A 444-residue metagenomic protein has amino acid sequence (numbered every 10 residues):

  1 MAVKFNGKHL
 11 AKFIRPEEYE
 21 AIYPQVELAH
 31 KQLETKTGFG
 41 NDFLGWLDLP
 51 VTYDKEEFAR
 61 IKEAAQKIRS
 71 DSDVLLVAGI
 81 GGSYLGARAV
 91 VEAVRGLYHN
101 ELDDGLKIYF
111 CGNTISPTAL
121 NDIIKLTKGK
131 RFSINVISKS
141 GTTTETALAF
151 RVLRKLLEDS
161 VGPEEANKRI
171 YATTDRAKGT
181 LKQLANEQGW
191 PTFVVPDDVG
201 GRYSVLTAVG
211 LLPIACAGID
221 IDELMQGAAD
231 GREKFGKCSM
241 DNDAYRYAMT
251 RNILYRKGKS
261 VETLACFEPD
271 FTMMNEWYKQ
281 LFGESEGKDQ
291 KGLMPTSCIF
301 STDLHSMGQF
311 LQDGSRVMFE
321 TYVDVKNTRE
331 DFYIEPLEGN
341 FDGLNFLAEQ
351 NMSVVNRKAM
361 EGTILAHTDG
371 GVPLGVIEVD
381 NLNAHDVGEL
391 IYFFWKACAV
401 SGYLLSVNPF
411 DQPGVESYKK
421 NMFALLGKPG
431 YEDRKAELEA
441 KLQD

Functional and structural regions predicted by a protein language model:
M1-R69, L337-D342, F346, R434-Q443: Extended, charge-enriched "interface" segments that sit outside catalytic cores
F39, R60-D73, I123-F132, T250-S260 (+1 more regions): Glycine-rich phosphate/diphosphate-binding loops that line cofactor/substrate pockets in enzymes
Q66-C238, A424: Glycine-rich phosphate-binding loops that contact phosphosugars or nucleotide phosphates
E92-R95, I124-T127, R151-L153, N186-Q188 (+4 more regions): Short, solvent-exposed amphipathic alpha-helical segments in soluble enzyme and RNA/protein-processing domains
A93-L106, L156, L281-G292, A366-D369: Short helix-loop-beta junction
D159-T321, K326-R329, G414-D444: Active-site phosphate/pyrophosphate-binding segments
T296-N383: Helicase-primase coupling helices
I377, N381-D444: C-terminal helical/tail subdomains of lipid-metabolizing enzymes
